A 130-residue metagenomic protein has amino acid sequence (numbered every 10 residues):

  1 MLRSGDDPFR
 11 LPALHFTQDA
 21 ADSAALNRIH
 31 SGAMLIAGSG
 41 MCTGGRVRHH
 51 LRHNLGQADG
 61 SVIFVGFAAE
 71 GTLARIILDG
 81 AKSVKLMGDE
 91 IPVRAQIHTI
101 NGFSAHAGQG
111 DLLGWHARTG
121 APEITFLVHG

Functional and structural regions predicted by a protein language model:
M1-G130: Acidic/His-rich, metal-assisted hydrolase cores and their charged scaffolds
